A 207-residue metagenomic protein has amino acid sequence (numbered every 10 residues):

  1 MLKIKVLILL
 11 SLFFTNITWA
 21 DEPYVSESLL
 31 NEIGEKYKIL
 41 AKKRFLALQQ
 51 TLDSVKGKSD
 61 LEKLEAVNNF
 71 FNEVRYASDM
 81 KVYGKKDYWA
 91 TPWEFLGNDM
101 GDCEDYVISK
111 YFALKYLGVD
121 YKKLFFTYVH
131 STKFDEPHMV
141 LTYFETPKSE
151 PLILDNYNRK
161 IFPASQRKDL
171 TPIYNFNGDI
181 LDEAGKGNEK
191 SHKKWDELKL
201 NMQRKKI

Functional and structural regions predicted by a protein language model:
L2-L9: Sec-dependent signal peptide recognition, specifically the positively charged N-region followed immediately by
T18-I207: A structural boundary/capping signal
